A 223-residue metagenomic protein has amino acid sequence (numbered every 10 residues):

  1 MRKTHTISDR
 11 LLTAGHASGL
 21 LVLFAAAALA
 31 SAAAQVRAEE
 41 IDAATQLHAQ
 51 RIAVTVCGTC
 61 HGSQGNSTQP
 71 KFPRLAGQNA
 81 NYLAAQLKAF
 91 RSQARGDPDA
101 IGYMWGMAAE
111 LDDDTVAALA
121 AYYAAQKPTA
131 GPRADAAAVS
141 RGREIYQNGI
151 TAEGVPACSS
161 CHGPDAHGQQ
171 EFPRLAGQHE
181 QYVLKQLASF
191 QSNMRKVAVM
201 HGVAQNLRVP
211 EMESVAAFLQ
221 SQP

Functional and structural regions predicted by a protein language model:
M1-H16: N-terminal secretory signal peptides that target proteins for export/translocation
H16-S31: Bacterial N-terminal signal peptides
A34-A53, N66-K71, A124-T151, P223: Electrostatic cytochrome c docking/interface patches
A43-Q93: The feature marks the first
V56-S63, L119, V155-D165, V215: The canonical Cys-X-X-Cys-His
T68-A76, F90-A134, Q169-R174, S192-P223: Axial heme c-ligation environment in periplasmic c-type cytochrome domains
P73-A80, C161, R174-Q181: Short cysteine/histidine-rich metal-coordination sites, predominantly Zn2+-binding motifs
